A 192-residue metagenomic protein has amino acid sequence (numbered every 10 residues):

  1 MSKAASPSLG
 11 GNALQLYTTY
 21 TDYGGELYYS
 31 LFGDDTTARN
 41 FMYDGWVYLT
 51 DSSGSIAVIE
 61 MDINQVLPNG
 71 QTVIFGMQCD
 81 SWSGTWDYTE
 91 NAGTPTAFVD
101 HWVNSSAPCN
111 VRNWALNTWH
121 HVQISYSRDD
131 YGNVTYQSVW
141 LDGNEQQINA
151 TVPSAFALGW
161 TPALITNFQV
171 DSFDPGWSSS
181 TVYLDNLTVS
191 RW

Functional and structural regions predicted by a protein language model:
A4-S6, Q78-D80, S125-Y131: Short beta-strand micro-motifs enriched in acidic
G10-P95, R191: Secretory/extracellular carbohydrate-interaction modules and structurally similar beta-sandwich "look-alikes"
S30-Y43, N110-H120, Y183: Extracellular/lumenal carbohydrate-interaction signature centered on repeated Trp-anchored short motifs
G93-H121: Short, aromatic/His-centered strand-loop micro-motif at the edge of beta-sheets
N117-D130, Q137-V139: Short tryptophan-centered beta-strand motifs in secreted/extracellular beta-sheet-rich domains of glycan-recognition
V122, D185-V189: Extracellular beta-strand elements of beta-rich domains used for carbohydrate recognition/degradation or cell-matrix
L141-E145: Short strand-turn-strand beta-turns centered on an Asx-Gly dipeptide
N149-Y183: Flexible glycan-contacting loops in extracellular carbohydrate-active proteins
